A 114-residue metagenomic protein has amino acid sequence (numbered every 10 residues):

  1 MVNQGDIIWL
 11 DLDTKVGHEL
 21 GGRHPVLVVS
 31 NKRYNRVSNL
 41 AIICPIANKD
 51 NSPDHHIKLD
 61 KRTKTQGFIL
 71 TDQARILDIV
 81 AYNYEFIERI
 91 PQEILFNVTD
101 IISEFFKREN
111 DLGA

Functional and structural regions predicted by a protein language model:
M1-H24, V28-A114: Conserved functional hotspots at enzyme active or ligand-binding sites that engage polyanionic ligands
